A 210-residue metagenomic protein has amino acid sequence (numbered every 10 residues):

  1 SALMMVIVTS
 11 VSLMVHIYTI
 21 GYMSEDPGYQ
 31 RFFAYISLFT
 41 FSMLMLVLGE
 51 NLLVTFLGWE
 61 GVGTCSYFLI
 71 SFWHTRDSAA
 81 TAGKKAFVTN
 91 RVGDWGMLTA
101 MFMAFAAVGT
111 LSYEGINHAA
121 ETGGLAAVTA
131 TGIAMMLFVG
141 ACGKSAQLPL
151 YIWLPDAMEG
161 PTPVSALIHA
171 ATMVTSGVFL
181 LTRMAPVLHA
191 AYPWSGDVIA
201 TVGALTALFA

Functional and structural regions predicted by a protein language model:
S1-A210: ...captures the hydrophobic TM-helix bundle architecture rather than a specific catalytic motif, and can also fire on
